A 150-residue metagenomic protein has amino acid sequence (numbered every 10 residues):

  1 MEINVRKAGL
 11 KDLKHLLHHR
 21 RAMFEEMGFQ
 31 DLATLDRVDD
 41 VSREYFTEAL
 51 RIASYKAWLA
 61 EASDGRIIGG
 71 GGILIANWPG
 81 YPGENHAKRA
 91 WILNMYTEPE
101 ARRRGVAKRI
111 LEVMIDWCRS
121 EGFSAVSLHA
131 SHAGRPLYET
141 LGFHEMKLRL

Functional and structural regions predicted by a protein language model:
N4-H18: A short beta-loop-alpha structural element at the N-terminal edge of CoA-dependent acyl/N-acetyltransferase catalytic
F24-Y45: Conserved GNAT-fold acetyl-CoA-binding loop/helix
E44-L59, W91: A short helix-loop-beta-strand connector motif used in the catalytic cores of GNAT acetyltransferases and, in some
L59, R66-I75, W91, Y96: Conserved beta-strand in the GNAT
W78-Y81, S127-A133, E139, H144-L150: Conserved catalytic-core motifs of GNAT/GCN5-like acyltransferases
G83-P99: Conserved acetyl-CoA binding element of GNAT-fold acetyltransferases
A101, G105-V113: Conserved acetyl-CoA pyrophosphate-binding loop and the N-cap/start of the following alpha-helix in GNAT-like
L111, C118-S131: Conserved GNAT acetyl-CoA-binding A-motif
